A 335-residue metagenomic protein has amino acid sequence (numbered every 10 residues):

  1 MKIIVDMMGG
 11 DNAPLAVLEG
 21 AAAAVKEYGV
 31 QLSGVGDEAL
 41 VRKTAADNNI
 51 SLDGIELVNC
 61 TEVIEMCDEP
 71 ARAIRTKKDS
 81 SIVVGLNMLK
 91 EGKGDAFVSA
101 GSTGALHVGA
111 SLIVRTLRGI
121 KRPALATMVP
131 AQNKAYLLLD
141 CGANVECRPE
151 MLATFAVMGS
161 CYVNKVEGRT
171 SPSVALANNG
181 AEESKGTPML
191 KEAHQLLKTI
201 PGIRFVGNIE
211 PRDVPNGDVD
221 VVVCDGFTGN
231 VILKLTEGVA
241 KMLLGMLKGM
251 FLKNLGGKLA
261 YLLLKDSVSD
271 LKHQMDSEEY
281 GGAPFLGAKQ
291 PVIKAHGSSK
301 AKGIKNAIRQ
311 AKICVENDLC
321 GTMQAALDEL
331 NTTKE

Functional and structural regions predicted by a protein language model:
M1-R42: N-terminal phosphate-binding or glycine-rich loops at protein starts, especially the Walker A/P-loop of NTPases
V5-P14, A143-A153, K294-A301: Short, glycine-rich nucleotide/cofactor-binding loops
A13-V17, D79-G92, A96-A110, L117 (+6 more regions): Short glycine/serine/threonine-rich phosphate/pyrophosphate-binding segments that cradle anionic phosphate groups
L15-A16, Q31-S33, A39, V145-G207 (+3 more regions): Glycine-rich phosphate/diphosphate-binding loop of Rossmann-like nucleotide-binding domains
V25-Y28, A46-G54, E167, L197-I203: Short helix-capping segments at alpha-helix termini
I50-G94: Phosphate/nucleotide-donor binding subsite
S111-A124, P130-L138, D218-V222, G226-E335: Glycine-rich phosphate/nucleotide-binding loop
